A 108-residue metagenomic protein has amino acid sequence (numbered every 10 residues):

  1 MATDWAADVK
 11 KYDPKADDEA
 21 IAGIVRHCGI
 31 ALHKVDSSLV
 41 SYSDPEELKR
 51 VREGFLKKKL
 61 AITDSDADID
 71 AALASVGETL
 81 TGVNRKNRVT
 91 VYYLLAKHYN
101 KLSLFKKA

Functional and structural regions predicted by a protein language model:
M1-A2, A108: N-terminal charge/polar-biased segments
A2-G54: Core of compact, soluble alpha-helical bundle domains
T3-D13, S65-G82: Short amphipathic alpha-helical segments and their helix-coil junctions
A16, D36-S43, L60-S65, E78-N87: Short acidic, glycine/proline-enriched loop segments that cap or flank alpha-helices
A20, I24, E47, D68 (+2 more regions): Residue-level detector of well-ordered alpha-helical segments, enriched for hydrophobic/aromatic packing positions
C28, L32, K59, T63 (+3 more regions): Generic structural signal for hydrophobic core residues of well-folded globular domains
P45-R52, L60-S75: Strongly charged, low-complexity linkers/loops
A71-A108: Short, compact, well-ordered microdomains
